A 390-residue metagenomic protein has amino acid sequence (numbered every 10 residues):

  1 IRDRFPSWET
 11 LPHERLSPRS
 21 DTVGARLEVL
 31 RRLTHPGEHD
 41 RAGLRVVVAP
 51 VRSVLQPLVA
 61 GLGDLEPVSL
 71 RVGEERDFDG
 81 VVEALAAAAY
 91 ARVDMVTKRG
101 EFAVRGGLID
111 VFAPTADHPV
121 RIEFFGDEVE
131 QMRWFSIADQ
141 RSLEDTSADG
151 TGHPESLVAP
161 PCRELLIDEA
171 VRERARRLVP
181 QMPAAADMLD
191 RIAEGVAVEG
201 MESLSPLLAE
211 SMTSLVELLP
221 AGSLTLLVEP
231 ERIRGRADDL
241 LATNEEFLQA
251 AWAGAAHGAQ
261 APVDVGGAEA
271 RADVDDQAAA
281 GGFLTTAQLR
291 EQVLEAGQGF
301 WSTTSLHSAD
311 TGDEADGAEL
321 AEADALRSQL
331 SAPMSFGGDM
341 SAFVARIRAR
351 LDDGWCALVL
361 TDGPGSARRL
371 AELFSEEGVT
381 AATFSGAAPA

Functional and structural regions predicted by a protein language model:
I1-A390: Conserved beta-alpha structural segments and adjacent helices that either
